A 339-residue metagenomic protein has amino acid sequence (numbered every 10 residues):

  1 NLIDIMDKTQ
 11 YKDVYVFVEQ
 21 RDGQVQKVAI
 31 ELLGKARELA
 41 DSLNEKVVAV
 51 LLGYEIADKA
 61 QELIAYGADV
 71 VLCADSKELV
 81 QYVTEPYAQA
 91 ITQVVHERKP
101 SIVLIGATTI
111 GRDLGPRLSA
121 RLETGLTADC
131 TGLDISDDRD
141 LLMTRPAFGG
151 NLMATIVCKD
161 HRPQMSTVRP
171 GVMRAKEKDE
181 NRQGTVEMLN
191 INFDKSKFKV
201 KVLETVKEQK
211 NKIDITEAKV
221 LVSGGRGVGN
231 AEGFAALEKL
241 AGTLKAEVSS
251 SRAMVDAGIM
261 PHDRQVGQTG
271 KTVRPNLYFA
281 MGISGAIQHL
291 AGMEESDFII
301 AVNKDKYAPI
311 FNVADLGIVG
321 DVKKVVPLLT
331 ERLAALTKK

Functional and structural regions predicted by a protein language model:
N1-K339: N-terminal glycine-rich FAD/FM-binding segment characteristic of electron-transfer flavoproteins
